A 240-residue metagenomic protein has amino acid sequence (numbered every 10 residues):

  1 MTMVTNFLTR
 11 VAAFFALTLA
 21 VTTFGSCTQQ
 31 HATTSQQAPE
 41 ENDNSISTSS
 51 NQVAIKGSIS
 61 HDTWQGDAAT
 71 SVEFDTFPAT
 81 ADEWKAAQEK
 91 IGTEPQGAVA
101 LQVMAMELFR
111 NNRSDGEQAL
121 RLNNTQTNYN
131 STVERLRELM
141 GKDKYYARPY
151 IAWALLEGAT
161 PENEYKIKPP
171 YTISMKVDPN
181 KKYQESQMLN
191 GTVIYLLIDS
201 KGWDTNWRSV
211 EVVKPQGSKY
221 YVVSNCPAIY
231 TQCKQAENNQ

Functional and structural regions predicted by a protein language model:
T2-F15: Bacterial N-terminal signal peptides that target proteins for export
L17-L19: Sec-dependent N-terminal signal peptides of Gram-positive bacterial secreted proteins and lipoproteins
T23-S26: C-terminal motif of bacterial Sec signal peptides marking the signal peptidase cleavage site
T28-Q30: Bacterial signal peptide processing site
S35-S58: Post-signal peptide N-terminal segment of mature Sec-exported envelope proteins
A54-E157: Core segments of small alpha/beta cavity-forming domains
E134-S200: Surface-exposed, charged secondary-structure patches
Y195, G202-Q240: Short beta-strand edge/turn micro-motifs at domain boundaries
